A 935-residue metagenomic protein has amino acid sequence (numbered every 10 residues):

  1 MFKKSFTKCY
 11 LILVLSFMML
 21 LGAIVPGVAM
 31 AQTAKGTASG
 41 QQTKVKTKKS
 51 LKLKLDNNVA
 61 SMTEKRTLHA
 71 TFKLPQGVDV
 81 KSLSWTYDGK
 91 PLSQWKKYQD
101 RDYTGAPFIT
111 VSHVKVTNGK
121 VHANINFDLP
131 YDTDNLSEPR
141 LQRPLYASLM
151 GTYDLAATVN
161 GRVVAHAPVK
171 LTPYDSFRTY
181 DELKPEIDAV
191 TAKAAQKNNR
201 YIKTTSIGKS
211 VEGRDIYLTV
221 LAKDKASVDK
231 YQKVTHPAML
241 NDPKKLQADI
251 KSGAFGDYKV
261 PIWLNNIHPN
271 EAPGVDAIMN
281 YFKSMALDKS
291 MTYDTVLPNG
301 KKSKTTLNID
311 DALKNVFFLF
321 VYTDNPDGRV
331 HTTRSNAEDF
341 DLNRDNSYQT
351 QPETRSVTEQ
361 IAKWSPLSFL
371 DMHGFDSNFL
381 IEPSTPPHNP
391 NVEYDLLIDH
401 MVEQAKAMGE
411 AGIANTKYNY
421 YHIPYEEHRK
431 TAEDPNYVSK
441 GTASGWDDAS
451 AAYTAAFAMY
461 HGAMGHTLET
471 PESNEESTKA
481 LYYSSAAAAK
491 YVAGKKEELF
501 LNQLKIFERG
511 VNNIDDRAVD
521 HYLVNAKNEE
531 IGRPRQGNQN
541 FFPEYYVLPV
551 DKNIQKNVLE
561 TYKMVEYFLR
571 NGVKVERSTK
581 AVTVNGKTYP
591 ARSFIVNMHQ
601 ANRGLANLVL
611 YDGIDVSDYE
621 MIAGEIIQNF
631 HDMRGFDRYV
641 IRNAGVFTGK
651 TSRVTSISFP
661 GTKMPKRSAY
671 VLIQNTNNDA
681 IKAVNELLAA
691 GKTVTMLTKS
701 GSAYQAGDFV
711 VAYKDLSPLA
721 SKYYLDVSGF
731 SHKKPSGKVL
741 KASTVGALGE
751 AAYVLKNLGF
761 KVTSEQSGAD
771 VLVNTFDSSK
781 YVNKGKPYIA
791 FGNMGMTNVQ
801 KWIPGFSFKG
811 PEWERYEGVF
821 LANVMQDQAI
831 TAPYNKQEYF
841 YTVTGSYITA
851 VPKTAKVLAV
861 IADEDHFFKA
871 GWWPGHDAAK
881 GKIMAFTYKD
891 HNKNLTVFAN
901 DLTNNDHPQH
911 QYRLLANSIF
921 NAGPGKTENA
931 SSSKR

Functional and structural regions predicted by a protein language model:
M1-S5: N-terminal secretory signal peptides that target proteins for export/translocation
T7-M18: Sec-dependent N-terminal signal peptides
L20-S39: Sec-dependent signal peptide cleavage junction
K35-K193, I207-K209, D215, H236-A272 (+6 more regions): Intrinsic-disorder/low-complexity accessory segments
R214-L221: A short loop-to-beta-strand scaffold at the N-terminal edge of the catalytic core in hydrolase folds
A222-V228, V234-T235: Acidic/His- and Gly-rich active-site-bordering loop/insert found across diverse amide/peptide-bond hydrolases
V234-Q404: Active-site/substrate-binding loop(s) of hydrolase catalytic cores
S377-I381, P387, D447-D448, M464-G465 (+1 more regions): Beta-propeller domains
